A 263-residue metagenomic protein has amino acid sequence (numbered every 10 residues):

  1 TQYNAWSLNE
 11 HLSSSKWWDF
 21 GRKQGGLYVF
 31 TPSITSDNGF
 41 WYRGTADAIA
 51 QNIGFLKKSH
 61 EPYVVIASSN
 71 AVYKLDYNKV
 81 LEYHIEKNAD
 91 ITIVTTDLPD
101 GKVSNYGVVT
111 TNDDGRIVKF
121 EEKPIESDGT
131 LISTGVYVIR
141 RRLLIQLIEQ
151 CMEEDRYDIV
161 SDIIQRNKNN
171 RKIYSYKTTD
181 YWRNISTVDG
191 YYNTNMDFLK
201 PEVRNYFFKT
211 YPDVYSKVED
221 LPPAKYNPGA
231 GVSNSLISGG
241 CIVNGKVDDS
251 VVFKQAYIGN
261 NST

Functional and structural regions predicted by a protein language model:
T1-L199: Unchanged
R142, Q150-T263: Left-handed beta-helix
